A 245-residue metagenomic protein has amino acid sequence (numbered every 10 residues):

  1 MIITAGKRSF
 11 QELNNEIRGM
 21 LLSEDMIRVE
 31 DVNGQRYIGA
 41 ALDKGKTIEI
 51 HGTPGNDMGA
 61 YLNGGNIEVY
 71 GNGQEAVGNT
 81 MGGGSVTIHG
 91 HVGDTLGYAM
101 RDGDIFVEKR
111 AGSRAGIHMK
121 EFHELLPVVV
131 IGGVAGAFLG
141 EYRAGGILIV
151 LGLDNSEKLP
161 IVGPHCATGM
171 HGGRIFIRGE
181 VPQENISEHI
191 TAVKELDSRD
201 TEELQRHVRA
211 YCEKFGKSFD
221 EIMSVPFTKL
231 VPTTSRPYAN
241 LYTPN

Functional and structural regions predicted by a protein language model:
M1-N245: Long, distal/terminal scaffolding or interaction modules with repetitive or compositionally biased sequence
